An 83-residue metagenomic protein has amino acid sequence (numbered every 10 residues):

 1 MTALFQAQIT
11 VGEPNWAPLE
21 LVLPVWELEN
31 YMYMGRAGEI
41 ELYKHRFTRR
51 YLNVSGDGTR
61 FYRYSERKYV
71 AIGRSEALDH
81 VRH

Functional and structural regions predicted by a protein language model:
T2-L19, P24, Y64-H83: Mixed-charge, Lys/Arg-enriched low-complexity segments
L21-I72: Acidic, low-complexity, intrinsically disordered interaction modules
